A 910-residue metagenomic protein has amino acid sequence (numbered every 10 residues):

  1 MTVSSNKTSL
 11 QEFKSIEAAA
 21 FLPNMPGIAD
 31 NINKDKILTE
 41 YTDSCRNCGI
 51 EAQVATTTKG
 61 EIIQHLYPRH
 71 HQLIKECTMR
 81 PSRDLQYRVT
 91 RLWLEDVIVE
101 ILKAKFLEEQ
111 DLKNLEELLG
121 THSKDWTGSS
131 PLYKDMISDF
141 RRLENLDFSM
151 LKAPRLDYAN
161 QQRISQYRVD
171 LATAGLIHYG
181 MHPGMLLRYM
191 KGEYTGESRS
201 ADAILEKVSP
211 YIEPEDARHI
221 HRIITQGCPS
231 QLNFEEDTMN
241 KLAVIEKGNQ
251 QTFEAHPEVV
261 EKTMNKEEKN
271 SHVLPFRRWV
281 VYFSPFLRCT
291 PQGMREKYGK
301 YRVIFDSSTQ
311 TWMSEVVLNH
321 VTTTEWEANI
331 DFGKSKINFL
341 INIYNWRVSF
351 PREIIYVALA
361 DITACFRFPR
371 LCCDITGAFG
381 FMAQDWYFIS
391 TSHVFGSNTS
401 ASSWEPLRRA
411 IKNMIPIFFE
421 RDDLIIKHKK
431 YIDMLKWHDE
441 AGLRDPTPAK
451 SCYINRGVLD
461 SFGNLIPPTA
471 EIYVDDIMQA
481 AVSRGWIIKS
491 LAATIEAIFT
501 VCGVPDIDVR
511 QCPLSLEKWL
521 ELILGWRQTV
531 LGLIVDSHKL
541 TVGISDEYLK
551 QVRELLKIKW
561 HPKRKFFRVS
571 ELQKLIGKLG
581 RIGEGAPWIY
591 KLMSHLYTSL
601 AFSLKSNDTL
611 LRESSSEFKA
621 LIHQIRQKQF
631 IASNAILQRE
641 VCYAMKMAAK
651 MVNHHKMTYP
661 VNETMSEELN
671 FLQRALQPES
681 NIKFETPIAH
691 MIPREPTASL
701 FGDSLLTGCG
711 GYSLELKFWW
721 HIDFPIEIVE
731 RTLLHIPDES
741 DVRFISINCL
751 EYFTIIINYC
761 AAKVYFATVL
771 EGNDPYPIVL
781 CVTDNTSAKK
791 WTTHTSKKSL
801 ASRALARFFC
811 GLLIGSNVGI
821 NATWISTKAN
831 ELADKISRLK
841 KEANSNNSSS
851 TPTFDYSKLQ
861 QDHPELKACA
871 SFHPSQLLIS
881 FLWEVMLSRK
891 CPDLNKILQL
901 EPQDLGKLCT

Functional and structural regions predicted by a protein language model:
T2-L359, D423, K427-I454, I472 (+2 more regions): Intrinsically disordered, low-complexity regulatory segments at domain boundaries and processing junctions
R199, A203-K241, M294-Y298, R302 (+4 more regions): Reverse-transcriptase-like RNA-dependent polymerase core
Q251-A255, V259-F419, V535, K550-H595 (+1 more regions): Catalytic-core region of right-hand nucleic acid polymerases
I330-I337, L359, D423-F462, T469-E471 (+3 more regions): Polymerase palm active-site segment centered on the conserved acidic dipeptide of motif C
D385-R409, C452, L716-F753, S787 (+3 more regions): A short, polar/acidic, helix/strand-boundary loop motif
I389, L524-A689: C-terminal reverse transcriptase regions that engage the nucleic-acid substrate
R731-N773, P777-C781: Acidic helix/loop or adjacent segment enriched in Glu/Asp that either coordinates divalent metal
C760-E831: RNase H catalytic domain
